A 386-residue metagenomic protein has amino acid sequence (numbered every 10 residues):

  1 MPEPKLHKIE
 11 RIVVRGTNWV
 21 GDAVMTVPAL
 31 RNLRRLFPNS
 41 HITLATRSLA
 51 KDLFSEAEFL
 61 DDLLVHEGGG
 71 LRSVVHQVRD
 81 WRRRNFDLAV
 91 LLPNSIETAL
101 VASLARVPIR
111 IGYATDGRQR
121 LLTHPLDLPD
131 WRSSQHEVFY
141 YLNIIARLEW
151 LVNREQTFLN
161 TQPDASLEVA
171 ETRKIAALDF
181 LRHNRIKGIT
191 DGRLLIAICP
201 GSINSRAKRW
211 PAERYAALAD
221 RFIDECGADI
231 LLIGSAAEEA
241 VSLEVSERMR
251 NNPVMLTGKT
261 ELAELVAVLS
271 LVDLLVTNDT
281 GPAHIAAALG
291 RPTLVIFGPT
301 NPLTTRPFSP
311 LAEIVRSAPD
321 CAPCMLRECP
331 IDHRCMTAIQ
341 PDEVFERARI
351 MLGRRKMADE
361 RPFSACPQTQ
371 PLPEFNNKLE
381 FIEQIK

Functional and structural regions predicted by a protein language model:
M1-K386: Catalytic machinery of carbohydrate-active enzymes, primarily nucleotide-sugar-dependent glycosyltransferases
